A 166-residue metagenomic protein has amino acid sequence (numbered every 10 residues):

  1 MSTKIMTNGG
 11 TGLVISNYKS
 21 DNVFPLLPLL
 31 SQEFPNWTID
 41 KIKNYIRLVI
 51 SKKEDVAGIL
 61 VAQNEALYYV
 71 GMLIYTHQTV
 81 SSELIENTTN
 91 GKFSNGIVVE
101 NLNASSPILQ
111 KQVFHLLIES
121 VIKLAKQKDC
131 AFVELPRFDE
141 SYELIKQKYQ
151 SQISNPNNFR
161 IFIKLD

Functional and structural regions predicted by a protein language model:
G9-L26: A short beta-loop-alpha structural element at the N-terminal edge of CoA-dependent acyl/N-acetyltransferase catalytic
L27-D40: Helix-loop element at the rim of GNAT/NAT acetyltransferase active sites that forms part of the acceptor-substrate
R47-V61, G71, S154: A short helix-loop-beta-strand connector motif used in the catalytic cores of GNAT acetyltransferases and, in some
V61, L67-H77, E83-E86, V98: Conserved beta-strand in the GNAT
V98-Q110: A short, internal acetyl-CoA/4′-phosphopantetheine-binding micro-motif in the GNAT/acyltransferase core
L109-K123: Conserved acetyl-CoA-binding loop-helix of GNAT-fold acetyltransferases
A125-R137: Conserved GNAT acetyl-CoA-binding A-motif
F138-L165: Conserved active-site alpha-helix within GNAT-family acetyltransferase domains
